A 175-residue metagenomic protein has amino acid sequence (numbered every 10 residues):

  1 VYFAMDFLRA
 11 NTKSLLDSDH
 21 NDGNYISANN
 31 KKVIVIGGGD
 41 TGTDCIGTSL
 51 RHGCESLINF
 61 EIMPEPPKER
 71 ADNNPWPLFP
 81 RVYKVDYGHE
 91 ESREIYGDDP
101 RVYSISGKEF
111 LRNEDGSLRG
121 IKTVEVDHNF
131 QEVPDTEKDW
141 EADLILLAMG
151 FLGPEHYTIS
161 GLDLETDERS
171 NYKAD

Functional and structural regions predicted by a protein language model:
Y2-F3, M63, D72-Y87, T123 (+1 more regions): Flexible glycine/proline-rich, aromatic-decorated loop/lid segments
Y2-N30, N129-D175: FAD-site-proximal beta/loop scaffold in flavoenzymes
M5, G37-G38, E61-P64, Y103-S106 (+4 more regions): Active-site proximal loops enriched in glycine and acidic residues that flank catalytic Cys/His/Asp and coordinate
H20, I46-E109: Rossmann-like dinucleotide-binding cores of NAD(P)H-dependent redox enzymes
N21-N24, E90-P100, S104-D143: A structured beta-alpha segment of the ubiquitous adenosine-cofactor-binding alpha/beta core
A28-G39: Beta1/beta-strand and adjacent pyrophosphate-binding region of the FAD-binding site in flavoprotein oxidoreductases
G42: N-terminal Rossmann-fold NAD(P) dinucleotide-binding loop
S49-H52, V126, G161-L164: Short, solvent-exposed amphipathic alpha-helical segments in soluble enzyme and RNA/protein-processing domains
